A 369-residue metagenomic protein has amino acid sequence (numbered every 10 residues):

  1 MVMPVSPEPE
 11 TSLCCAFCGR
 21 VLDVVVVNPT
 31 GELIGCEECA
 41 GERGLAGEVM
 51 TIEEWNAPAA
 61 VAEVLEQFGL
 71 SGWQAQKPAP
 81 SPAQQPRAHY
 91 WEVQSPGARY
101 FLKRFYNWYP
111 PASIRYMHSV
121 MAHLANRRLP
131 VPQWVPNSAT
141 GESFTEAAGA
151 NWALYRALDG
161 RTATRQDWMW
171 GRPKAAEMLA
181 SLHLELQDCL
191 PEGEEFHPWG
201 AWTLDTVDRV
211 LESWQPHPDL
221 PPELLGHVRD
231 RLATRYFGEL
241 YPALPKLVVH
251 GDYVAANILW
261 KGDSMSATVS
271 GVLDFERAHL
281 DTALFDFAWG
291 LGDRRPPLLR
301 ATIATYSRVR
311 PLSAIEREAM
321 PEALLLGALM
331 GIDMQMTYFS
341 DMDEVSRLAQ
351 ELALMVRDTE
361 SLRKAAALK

Functional and structural regions predicted by a protein language model:
V24-I34: Short linker/helix segments within small regulatory modules
A40-M50: Short metal-binding segments enriched for Cys and/or His
V49-S138, G262-A267, L368-K369: Conserved NTP-binding catalytic cores of kinases and kinase-like/nucleotidyltransferase enzymes across multiple kinase
Q84-G97, F101-L102, W134, A233-F285: Active-site acidic catalytic loop and adjacent metal/ATP-binding pocket of ATP-dependent phosphoryl transfer enzymes
S95-P191: ATP-binding pocket architecture of kinase catalytic cores
R165-E223, K246: A cross-family kinase active-site recognition segment
A201, D205, S213-W214, G331-K369: ATP/Mg2+ or Mg2+-diphosphate-binding catalytic cores that bind nucleotide phosphates or diphosphates via glycine-rich
L280-P311, L326-D343: Active-site activation/catalytic loop segments of kinase-like enzymes and analogous catalytic loops in related
